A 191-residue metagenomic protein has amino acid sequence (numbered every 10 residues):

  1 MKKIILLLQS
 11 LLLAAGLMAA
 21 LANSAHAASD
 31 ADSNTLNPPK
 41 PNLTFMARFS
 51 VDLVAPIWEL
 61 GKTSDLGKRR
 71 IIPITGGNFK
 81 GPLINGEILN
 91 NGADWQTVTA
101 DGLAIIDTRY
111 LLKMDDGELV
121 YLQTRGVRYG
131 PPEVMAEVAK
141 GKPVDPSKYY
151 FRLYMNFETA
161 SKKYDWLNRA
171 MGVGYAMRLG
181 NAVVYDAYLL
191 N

Functional and structural regions predicted by a protein language model:
M1-I4: Positively charged n-region of N-terminal signal peptides that target proteins for export
Q9-A20: Bacterial N-terminal signal peptides
A19-A27: Boundary at the C-terminal end of the N-terminal hydrophobic targeting segment
A28-N191: Beta-strand-enriched cores of mature, soluble protein domains
